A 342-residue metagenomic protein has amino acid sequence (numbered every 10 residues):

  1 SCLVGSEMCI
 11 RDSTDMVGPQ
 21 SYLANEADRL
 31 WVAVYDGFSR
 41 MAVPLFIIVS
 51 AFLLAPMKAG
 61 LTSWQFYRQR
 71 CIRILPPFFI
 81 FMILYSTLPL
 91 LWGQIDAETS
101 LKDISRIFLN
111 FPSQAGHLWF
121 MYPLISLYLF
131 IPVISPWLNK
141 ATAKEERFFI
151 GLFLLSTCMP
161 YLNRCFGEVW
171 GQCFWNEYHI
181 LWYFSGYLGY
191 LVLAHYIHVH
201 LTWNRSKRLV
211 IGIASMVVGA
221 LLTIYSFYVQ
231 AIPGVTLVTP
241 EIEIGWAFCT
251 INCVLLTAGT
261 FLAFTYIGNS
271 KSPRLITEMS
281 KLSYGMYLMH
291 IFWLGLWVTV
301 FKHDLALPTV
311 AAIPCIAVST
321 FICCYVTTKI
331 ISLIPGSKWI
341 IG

Functional and structural regions predicted by a protein language model:
C2-C9: Short, small-residue-biased leader/transition segments that mark boundaries at the very start of proteins
G5, S39, F46, A55 (+2 more regions): Hydrophobic alpha-helical segments with transmembrane-like composition
S13-M16, S156-Q172, A220-V235: C-terminal ends of transmembrane alpha-helices and the immediately adjacent extracellular/lumenal or cytosolic loop
D36-L45, M57-P89, Q94-G116, L127 (+3 more regions): Transmembrane alpha-helical segments and their boundary/interface "anchor" motifs in multi-pass integral membrane
K58-Q69, I134-E146, I197-I211, I267-T277 (+2 more regions): Membrane-interface helix-boundary motifs at transmembrane edges
E145-T157, L209-G219, S280-S283: Central hydrophobic cores of alpha-helical transmembrane segments in multi-pass integral membrane proteins
N204-R274: Alpha-helical transmembrane segments and terminal signal-anchor/GPI-anchor hydrophobic tails, characterized by long
G268-S280, I291-G342: C-terminal "closing" transmembrane helix and its immediate cytosolic amphipathic cap in multi-pass membrane proteins
